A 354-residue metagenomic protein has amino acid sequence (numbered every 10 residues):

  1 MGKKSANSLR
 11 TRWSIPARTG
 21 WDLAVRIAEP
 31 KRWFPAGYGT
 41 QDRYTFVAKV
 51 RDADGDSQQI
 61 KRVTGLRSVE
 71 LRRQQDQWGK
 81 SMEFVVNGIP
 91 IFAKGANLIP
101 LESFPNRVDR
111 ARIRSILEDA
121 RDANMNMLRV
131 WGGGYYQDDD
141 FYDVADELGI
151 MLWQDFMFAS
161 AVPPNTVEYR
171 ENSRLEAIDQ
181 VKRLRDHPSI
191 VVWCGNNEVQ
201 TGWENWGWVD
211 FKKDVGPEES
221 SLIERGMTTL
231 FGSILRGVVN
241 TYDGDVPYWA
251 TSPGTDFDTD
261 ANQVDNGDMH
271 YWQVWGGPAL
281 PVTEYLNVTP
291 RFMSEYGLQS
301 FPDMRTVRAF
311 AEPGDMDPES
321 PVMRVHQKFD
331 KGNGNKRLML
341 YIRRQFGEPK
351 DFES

Functional and structural regions predicted by a protein language model:
M1-M127: Secreted/periplasmic carbohydrate-active enzymes, especially glycoside hydrolases
E29, P35, L66-R73, A93 (+6 more regions): Generic structural "secondary-structure junction" signal
E29-P30, F104, L152, Q180 (+3 more regions): Glycine-rich, flexible loop/turn motifs
P30-G37, Q41, R72, K94 (+7 more regions): Surface-exposed loop/turn and secondary-structure junction residues enriched for glycine/proline
K31, N124-L128, F346-S354: Glycine- and acidic
R32-F34, D179-V181, A279-P281: Generic recognition of flexible, low-complexity loop/linker segments
Q74, W78-V85, I89-S252, D258-T259: Active-site mouth of glycoside hydrolases
W193, Q200, L230, I234-N240 (+2 more regions): Substrate-binding clefts and catalytic carboxylate motifs of secreted carbohydrate-active enzymes
